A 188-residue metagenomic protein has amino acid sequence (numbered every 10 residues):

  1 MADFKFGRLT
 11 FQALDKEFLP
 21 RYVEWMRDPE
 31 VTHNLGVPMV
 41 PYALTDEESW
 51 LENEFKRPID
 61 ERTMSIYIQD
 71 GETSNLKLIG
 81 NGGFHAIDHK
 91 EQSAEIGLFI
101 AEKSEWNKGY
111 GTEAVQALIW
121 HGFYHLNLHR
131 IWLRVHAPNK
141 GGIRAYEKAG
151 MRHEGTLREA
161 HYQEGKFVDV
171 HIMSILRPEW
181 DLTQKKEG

Functional and structural regions predicted by a protein language model:
M1-S104, V168, I175-G188: GNAT-family acyltransferases
L76, G109, N139, G165: Conserved G/P- and acidic residue-centered "switch" motifs that form tight phosphate/ATP-binding loops in soluble
N107-H121, K140-K148: Conserved acetyl-CoA-binding loop-helix of GNAT-fold acetyltransferases
Y124-R134: Conserved GNAT acetyl-CoA-binding A-motif
W132-V135, R152-D169: Conserved catalytic-core motifs of GNAT/GCN5-like acyltransferases
Y146, M151, M173: Conserved active-site tyrosine of GNAT-family acetyltransferases
